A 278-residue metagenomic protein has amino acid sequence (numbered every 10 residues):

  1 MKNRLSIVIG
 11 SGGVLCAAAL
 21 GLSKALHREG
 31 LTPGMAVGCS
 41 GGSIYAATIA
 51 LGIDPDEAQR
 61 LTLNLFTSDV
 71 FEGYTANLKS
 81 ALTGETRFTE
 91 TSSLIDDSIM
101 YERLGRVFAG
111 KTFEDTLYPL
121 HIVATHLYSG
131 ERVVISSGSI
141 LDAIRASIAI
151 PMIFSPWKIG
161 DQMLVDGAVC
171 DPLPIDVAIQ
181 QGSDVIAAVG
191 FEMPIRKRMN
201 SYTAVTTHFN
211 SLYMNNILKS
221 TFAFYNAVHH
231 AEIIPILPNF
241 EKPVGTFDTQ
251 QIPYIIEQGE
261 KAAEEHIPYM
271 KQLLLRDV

Functional and structural regions predicted by a protein language model:
M1-C39, A47-V278: Patatin-like phospholipase
